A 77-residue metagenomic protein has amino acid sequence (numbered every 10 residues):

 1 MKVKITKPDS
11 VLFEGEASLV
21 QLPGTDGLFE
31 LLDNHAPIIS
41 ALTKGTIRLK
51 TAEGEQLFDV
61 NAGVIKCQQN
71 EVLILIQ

Functional and structural regions predicted by a protein language model:
K2-Q77: Compact, glycine-rich, soluble single-domain proteins
